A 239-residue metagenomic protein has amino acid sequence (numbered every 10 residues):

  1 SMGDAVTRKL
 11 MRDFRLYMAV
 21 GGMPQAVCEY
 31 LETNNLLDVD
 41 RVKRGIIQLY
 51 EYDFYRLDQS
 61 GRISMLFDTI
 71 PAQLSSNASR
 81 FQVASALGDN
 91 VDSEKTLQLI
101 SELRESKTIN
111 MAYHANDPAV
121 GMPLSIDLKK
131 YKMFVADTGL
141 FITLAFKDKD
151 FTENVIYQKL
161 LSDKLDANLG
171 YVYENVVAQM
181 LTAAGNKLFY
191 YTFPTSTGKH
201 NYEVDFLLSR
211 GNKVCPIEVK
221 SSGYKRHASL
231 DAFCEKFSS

Functional and structural regions predicted by a protein language model:
S1-A72: Interdomain motor-coupling "hinge/lid" segment immediately C-terminal to the ATP-binding subdomain of NTP-driven enzymes
D4-A5, D89-N90, N168: Residue-level marker of alpha-helix boundaries and capping positions
G22-M23, S75, T108, N186: Generic structural signal for secondary-structure transition and capping sites
A26-V27, S79, A112: Short, hydrophobic secondary-structure boundary micro-motifs
F54, R62, S85-D89, S93-T96 (+1 more regions): Extended hydrophobic/aromatic segments used for targeting, binding, or gating
L74-L87: Short acidic, hydrophobic short linear motifs in intrinsically disordered regions
Q98, E105-S239: A cross-kingdom feature that marks ATP-driven nucleic-acid transaction machinery
